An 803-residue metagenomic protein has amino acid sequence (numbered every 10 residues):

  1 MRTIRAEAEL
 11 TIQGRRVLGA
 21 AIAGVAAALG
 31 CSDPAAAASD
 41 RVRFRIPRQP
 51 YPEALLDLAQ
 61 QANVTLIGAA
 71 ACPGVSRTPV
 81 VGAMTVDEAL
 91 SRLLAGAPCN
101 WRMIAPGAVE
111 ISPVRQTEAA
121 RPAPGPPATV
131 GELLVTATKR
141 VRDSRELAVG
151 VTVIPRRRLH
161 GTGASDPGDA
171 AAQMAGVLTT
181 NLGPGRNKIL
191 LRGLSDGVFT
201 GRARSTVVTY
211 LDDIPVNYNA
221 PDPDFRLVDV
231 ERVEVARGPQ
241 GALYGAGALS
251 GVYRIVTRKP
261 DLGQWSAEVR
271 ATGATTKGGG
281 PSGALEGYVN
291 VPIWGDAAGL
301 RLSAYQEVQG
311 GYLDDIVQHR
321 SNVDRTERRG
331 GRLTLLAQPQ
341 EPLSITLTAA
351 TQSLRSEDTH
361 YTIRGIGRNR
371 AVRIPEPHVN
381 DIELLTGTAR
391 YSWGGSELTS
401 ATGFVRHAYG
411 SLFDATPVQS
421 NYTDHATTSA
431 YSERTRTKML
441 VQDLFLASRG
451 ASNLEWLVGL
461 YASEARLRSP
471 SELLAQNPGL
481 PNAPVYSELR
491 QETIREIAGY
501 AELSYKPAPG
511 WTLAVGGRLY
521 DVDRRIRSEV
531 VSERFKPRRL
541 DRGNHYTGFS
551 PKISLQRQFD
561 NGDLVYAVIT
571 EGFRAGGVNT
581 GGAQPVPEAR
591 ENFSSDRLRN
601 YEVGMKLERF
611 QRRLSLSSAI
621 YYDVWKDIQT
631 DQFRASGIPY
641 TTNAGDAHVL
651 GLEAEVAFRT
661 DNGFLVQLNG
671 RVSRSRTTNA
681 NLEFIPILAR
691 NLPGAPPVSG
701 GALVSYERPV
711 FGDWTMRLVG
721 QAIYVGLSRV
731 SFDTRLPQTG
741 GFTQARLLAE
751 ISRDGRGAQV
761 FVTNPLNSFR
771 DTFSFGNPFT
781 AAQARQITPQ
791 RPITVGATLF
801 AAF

Functional and structural regions predicted by a protein language model:
L55-D57, A62, S112-H160: Short, acidic, small-residue-rich periplasmic hinge/interaction motif at the N-terminus of Gram-negative outer-membrane
A95, E132-T136, R140, E146-G197 (+3 more regions): Periplasmic N-terminal accessory/gating domains of Gram-negative outer-membrane beta-barrel systems
S205-T206, Y218, V228-R237, A242-D315 (+6 more regions): Outer-membrane beta-barrel translocator/receptor signature
K277-S356, D381-G387, K438, Q442 (+5 more regions): Transmembrane beta-barrel wall of Gram-negative outer-membrane proteins
E286, T388-T416, Q558, L564-R574 (+5 more regions): Membrane-embedded beta-barrel scaffold of Gram-negative outer-membrane proteins
S353-I366, A408, E464-L474, L480 (+6 more regions): Surface-exposed extracellular loop regions of Gram-negative outer-membrane beta-barrel proteins, predominantly
A447, E455-L457, K506, T512-L513 (+4 more regions): Gram-negative outer-membrane beta-barrel transporters
I723-S731, I751-F803: C-terminal beta-signal and adjacent terminal beta-strands/loops of Gram-negative outer-membrane beta-barrel proteins
